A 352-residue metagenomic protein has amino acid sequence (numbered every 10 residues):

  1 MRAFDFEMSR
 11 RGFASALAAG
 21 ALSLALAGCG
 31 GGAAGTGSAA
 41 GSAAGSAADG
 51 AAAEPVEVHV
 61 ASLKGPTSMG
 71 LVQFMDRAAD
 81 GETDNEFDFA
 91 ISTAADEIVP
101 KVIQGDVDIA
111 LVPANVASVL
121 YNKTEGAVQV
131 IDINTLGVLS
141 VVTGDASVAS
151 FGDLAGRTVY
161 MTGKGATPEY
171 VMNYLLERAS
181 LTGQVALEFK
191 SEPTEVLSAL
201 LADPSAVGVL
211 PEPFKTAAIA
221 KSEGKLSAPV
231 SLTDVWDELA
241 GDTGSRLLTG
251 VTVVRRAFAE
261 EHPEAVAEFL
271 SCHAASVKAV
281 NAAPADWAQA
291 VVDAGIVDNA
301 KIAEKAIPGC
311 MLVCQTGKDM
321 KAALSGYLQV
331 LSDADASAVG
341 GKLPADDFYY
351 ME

Functional and structural regions predicted by a protein language model:
M1-M8, G12-A27: N-terminal secretory signal peptides
C29-A44: Bacterial lipoprotein signal-peptidase II cleavage site
G41, G45-E188, E212, S227-S231: Short, glycine-/small- and polar/acidic-enriched structural segments that line small-molecule recognition paths
A78-D84, T233-S245, L312-M320: Short, solvent-exposed loop/beta-turn-alpha elements that line the ligand-binding surface or hinge of extracytoplasmic
E97-I98, E192-V196: Short acidic active-site motifs
N115-V116, E195-A290: Pocket-lining segment of extracytoplasmic ligand-binding domains
A259-A334: Secondary-structure end/capping motifs
S325-E352: Conserved C-terminal helix/tail region of periplasmic/extracytoplasmic solute-binding proteins
